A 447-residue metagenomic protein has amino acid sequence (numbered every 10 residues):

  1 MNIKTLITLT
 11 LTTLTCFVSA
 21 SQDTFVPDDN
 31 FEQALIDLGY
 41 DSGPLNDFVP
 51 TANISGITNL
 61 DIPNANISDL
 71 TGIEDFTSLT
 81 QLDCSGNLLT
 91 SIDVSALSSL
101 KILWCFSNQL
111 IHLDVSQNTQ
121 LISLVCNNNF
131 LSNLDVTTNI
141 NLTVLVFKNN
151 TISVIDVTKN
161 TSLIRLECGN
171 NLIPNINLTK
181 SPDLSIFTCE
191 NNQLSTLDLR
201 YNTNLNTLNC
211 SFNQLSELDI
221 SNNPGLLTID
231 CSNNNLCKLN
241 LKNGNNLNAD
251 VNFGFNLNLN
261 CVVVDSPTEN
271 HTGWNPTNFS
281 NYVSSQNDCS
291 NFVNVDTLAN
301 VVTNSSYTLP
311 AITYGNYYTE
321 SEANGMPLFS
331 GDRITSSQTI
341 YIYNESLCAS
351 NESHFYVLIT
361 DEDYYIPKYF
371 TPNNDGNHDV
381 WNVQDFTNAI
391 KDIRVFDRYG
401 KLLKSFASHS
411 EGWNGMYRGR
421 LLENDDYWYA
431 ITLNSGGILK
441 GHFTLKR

Functional and structural regions predicted by a protein language model:
F17-Q81, T119, N240-N246, L257-F292: N-terminal capping/linker segments that flank leucine-rich repeat
T58-I62, L82-C84, K101-C105, I122-C126 (+7 more regions): Conserved hydrophobic beta-strand positions in leucine-rich repeat
N59-D61, R165, Y314-Y317, T335-C348 (+1 more regions): Append "Rare intracellular matches occur via the same short Y/T/C beta-strand/loop motifs
A65, N87, N108, N129 (+6 more regions): Consensus "Asn ladder" position of solenoid repeat domains
L70-I73, I92, L113, L134 (+6 more regions): Canonical leucine-rich repeat
S290-T319, T387: Solvent-exposed, low-complexity, repeat-rich "mucin-like" stalks and linkers
G325-E345, E411-G412: Solvent-exposed segments in extracellular or luminal domains encompassing
T360-R447: Short loop/turn motifs at secondary-structure boundaries
